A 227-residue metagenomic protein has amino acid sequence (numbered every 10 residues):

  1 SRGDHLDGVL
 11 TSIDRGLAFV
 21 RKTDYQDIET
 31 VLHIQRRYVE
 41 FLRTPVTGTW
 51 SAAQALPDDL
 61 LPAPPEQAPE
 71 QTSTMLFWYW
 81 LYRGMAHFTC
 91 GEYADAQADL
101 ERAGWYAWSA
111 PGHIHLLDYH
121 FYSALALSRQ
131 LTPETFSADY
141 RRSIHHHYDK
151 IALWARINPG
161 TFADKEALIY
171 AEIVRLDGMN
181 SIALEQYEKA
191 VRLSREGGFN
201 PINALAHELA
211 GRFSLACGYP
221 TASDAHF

Functional and structural regions predicted by a protein language model:
R2-F227: Helix-coil-helix junctions within alpha-helical repeat/solenoid scaffolds
